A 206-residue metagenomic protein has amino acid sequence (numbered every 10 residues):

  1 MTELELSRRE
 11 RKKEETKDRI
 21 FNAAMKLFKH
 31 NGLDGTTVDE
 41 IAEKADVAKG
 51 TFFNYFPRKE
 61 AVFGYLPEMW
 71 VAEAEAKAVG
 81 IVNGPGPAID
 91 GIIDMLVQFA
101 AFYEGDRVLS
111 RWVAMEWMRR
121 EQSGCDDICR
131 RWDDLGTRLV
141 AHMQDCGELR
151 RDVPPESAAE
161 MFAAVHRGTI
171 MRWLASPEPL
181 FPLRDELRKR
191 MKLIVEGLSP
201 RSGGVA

Functional and structural regions predicted by a protein language model:
M1-L4, A101, T137-C146, A164 (+2 more regions): C-terminal peripheral helix-coil segments that are non-catalytic and often amphipathic
M1-N31, G35-V47, A61: Basic, helix-initiating cap at the start of DNA-binding domains
D46-F56: Short hydrophobic/aromatic patch on the recognition helix
V62-W70: Alpha-helical DNA-contacting segments of helix-turn-helix folds
Y65, V79-G105, P155, A159-F162 (+2 more regions): Hydrophobic alpha-helical connector segments
E68, D90-A114, D126-D127, D134-R138 (+2 more regions): Helical hydrophobic small-molecule/effector-binding pocket
A72-E75, V79, E121-E148, E156-E160 (+3 more regions): Amphipathic alpha-helical packing segments from all-alpha helical-bundle domains
F102-Q122, G168-A175: Amphipathic alpha-helical segments used for helix-helix packing
